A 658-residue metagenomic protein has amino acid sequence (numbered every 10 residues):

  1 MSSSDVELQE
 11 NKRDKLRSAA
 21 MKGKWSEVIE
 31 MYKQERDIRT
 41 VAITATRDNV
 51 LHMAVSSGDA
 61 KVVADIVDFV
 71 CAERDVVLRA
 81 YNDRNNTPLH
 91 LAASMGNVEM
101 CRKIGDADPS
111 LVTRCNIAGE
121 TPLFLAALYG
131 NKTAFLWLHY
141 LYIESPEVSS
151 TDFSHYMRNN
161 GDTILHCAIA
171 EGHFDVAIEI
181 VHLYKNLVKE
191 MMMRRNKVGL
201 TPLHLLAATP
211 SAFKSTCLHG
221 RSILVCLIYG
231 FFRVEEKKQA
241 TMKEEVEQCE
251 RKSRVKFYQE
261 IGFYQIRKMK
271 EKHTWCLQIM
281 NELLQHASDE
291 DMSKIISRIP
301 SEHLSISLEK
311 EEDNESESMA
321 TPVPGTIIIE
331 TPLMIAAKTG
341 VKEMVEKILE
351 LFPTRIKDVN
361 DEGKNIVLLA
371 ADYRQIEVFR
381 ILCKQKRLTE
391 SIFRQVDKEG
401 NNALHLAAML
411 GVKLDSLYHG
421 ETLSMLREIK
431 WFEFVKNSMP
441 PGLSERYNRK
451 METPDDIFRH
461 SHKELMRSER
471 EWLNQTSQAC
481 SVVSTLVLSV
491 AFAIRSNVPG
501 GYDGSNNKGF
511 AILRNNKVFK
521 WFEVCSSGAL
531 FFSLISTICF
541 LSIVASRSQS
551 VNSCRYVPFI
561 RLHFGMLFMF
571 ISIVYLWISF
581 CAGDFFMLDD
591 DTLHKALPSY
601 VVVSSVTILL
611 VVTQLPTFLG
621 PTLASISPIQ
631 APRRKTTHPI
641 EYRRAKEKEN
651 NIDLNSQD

Functional and structural regions predicted by a protein language model:
M1-T485, S496-V518, F540-C554, P558 (+3 more regions): Acidic, Ser/Thr- and Pro/Gly-rich low-complexity regulatory segments
C480-A491, F522, S526-S533, R561-A582 (+1 more regions): Alpha-helical transmembrane segments of multi-pass membrane proteins
S526-A529, S533, T537-R547: Inner-leaflet juxtamembrane helices
